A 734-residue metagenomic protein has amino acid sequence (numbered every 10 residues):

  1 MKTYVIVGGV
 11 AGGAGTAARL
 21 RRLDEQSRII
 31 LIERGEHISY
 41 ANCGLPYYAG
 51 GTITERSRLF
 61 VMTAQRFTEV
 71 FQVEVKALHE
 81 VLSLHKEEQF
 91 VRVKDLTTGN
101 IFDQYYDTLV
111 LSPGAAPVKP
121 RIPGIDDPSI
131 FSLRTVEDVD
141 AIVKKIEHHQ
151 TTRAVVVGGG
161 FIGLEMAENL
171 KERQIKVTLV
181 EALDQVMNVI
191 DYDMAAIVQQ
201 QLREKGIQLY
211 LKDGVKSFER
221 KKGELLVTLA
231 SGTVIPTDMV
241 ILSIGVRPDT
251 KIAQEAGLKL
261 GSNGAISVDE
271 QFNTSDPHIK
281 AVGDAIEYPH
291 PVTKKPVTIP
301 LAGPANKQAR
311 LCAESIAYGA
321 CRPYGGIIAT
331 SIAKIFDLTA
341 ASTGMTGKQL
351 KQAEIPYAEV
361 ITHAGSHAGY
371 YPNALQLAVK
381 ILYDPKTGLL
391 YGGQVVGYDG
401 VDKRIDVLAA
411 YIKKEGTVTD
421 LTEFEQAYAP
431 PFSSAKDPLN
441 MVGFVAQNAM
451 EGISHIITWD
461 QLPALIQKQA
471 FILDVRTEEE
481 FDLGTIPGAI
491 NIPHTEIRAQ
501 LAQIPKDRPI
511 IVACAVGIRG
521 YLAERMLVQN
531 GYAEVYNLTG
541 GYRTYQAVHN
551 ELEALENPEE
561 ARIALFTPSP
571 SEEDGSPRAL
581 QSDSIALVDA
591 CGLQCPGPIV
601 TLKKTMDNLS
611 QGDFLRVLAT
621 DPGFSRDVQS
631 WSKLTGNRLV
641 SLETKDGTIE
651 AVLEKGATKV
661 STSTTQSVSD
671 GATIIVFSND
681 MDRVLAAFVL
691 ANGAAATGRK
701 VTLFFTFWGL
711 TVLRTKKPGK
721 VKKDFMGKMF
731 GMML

Functional and structural regions predicted by a protein language model:
K2, A285-D399, P430-S434, P438-A464 (+2 more regions): Mid-to-C-terminal Rossmann-like scaffold of FAD/NAD(P)H-dependent oxidoreductases
K2-K76, V118, A167-I190, P323 (+5 more regions): Beta1-alpha1 glycine-rich phosphate/pyrophosphate-binding loop at the start of Rossmann-like nucleotide-binding domains
Q26, V70, K76-T97, Q104 (+1 more regions): A Rossmann-like FAD-binding core segment of flavoenzymes
G44-Q72, Y192-V215, M345, L555-T567 (+1 more regions): N-terminal glycine-rich dinucleotide-binding loop that anchors FAD/FMN and/or NAD(P) in oxidoreductases
F60, R153-V155, F161-E219, I299-A305 (+3 more regions): Rossmann-like dinucleotide-binding cores of NAD(P)H-dependent redox enzymes
L111-R173, Q208-L209, V268-E270, I490-H494: Glycine-rich dinucleotide-binding loop and its adjacent helix/turn
D126-Q150, L226-T228, T233-E314, V407 (+1 more regions): FAD-site-proximal beta/loop scaffold in flavoenzymes
G416-D460, L465-F471, E478-I511, A515-D589 (+3 more regions): Rhodanese-like catalytic fold shared by cysteine-dependent sulfurtransferases and DSP/PTP-type phosphatases
